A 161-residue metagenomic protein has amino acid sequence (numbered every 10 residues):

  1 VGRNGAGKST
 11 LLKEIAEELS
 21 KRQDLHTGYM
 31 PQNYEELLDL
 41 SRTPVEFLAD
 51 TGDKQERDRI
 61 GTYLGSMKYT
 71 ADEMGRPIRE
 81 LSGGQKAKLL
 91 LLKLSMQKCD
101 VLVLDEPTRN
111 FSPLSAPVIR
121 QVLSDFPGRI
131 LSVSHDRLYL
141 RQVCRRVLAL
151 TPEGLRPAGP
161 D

Functional and structural regions predicted by a protein language model:
V1-D161: ABC ATP-binding cassette signature C-motif
